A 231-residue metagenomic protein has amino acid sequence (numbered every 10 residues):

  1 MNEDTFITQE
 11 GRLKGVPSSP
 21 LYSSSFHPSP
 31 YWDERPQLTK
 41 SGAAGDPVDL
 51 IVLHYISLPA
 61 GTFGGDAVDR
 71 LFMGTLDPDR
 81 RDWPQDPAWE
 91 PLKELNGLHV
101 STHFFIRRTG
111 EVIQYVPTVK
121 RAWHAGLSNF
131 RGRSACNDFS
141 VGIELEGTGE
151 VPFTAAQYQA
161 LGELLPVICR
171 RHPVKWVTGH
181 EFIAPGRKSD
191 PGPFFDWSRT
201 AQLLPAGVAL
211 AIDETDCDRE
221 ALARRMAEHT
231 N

Functional and structural regions predicted by a protein language model:
M1-S134: N-terminal catalytic cores of peptidoglycan-degrading enzymes
N2-S24, A44, S134, F139-S140 (+1 more regions): Basic/polar, cationic surfaces and motifs that engage anionic cell-wall and phosphate/carboxylate ligands
I106, E146-G147: A structured binding-face within diverse protein domains that lines the active/interaction site
